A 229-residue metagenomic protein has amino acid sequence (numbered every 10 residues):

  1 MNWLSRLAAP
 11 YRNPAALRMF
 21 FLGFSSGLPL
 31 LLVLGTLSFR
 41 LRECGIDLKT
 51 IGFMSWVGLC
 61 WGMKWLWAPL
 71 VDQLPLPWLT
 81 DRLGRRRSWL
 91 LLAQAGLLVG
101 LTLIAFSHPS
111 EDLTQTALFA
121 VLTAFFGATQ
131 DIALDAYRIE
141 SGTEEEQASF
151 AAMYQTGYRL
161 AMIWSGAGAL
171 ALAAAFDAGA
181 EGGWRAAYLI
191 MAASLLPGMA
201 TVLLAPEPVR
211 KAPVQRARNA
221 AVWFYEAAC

Functional and structural regions predicted by a protein language model:
M1-N13, A95-V99, A105-A117, T129-Q130 (+1 more regions): Intracellular loop-helix junctions on the cytosolic face of multi-pass helical membrane proteins
N2-W61: Helix-loop boundary and gating motifs at the non-cytosolic
G27, L31, A124-I132: Small-residue-rich segments within alpha-helical transmembrane domains of MFS-like 12-TM solute carriers
S38, R42, V71, R138-T143: Helix-terminus/helix-capping segments at the ends of transmembrane helices and short amphipathic helices
L41-R42, V71, P75, A171-D177: Interfacial helix-cap and linker-helix signal at transmembrane-aqueous boundaries of multi-pass secondary transporters
Q73-Q94: Cytoplasmic membrane-interface "Motif A"-like loop-to-helix N-cap segments of 12-TM Major Facilitator Superfamily
